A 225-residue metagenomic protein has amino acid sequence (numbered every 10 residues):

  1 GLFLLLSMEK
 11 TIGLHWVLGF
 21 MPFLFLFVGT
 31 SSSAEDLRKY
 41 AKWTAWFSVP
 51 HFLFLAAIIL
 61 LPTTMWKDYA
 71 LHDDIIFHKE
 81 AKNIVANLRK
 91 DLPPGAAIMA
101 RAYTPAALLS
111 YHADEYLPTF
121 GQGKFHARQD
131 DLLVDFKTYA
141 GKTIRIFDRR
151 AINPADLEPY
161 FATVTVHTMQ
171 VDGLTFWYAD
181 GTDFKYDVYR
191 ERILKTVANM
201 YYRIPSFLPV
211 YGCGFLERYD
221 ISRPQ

Functional and structural regions predicted by a protein language model:
G1-G13, L26, A57-L60: Transmembrane-helix signature of polytopic, lipid-linked glycan biosynthesis machinery
L4, S31-E35, A56: Hydrophobic membrane-targeting alpha-helices
K10-L37, T44: Hydrophobic/aromatic-rich transmembrane helices and adjacent perimembrane loops
L14, R38-P93, Y103-D131, I146-Q225: Membrane-proximal, lumen/periplasm-facing interface regions of secretory-pathway glyco- and lipid-modifying enzymes
M99-R101: Short beta-strand scaffold positions
L133-F136: Short, surface-exposed beta-strand/loop micro-motifs that present aromatic residues
A140-G141: A glycine-biased structural micro-motif
